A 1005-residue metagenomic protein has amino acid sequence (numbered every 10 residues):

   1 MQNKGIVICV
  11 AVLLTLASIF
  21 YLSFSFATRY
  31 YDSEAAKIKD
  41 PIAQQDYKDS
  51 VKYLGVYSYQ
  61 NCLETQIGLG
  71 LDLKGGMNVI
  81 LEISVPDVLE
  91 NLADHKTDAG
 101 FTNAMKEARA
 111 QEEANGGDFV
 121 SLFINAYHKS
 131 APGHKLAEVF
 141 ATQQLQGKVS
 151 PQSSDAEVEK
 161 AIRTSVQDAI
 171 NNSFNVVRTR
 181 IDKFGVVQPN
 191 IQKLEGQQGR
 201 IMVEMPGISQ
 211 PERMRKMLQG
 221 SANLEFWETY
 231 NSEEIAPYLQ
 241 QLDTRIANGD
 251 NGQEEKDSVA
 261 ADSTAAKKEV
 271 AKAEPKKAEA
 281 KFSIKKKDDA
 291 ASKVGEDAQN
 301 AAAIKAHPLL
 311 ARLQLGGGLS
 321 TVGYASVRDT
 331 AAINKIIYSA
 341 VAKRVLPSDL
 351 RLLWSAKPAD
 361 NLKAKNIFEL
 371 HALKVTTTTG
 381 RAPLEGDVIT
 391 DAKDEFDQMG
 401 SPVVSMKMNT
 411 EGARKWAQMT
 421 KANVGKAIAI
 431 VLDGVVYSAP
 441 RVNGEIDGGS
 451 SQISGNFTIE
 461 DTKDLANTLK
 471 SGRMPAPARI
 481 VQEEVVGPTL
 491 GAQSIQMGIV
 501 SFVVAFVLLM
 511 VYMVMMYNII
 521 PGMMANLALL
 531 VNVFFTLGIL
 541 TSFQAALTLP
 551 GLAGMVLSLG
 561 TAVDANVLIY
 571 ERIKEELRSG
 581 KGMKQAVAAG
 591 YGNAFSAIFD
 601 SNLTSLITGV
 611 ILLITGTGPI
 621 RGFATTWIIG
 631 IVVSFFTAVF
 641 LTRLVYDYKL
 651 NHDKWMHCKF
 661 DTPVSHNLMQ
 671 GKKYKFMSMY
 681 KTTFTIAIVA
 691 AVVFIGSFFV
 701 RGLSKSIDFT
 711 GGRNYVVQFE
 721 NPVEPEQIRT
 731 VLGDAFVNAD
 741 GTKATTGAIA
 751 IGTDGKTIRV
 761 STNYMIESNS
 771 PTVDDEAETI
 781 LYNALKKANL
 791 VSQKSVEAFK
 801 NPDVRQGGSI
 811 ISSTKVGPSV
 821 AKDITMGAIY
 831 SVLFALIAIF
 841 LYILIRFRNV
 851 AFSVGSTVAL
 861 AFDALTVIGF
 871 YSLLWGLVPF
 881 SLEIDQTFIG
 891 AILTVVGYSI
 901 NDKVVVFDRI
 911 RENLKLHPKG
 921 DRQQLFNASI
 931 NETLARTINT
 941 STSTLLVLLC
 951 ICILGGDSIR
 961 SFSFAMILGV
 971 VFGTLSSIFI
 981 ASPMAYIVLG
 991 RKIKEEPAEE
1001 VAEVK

Functional and structural regions predicted by a protein language model:
M1-Y21, F26-I67, E90-H128, A156 (+3 more regions): Interfacial helix-loop-helix hairpins and adjacent transmembrane helices of multi-pass alpha-helical membrane proteins
Q2-K4, V404-S405, N409-V424, I428-A429 (+4 more regions): Interfacial segments of transmembrane alpha-helices in multi-pass membrane proteins
V12-T15, G522-Q544, M555-A562, F623-A638 (+3 more regions): Small-residue-enriched core segments of transmembrane alpha-helices in multipass membrane transport and channel
L22-Y31, D49, T65-M77, L81-D433 (+5 more regions): Non-transmembrane, solvent-exposed regions of membrane trafficking/translocation machinery
V177, T489-L509, T561, K581-T617 (+10 more regions): Pore- and gate-forming transmembrane helices of large, multi-pass membrane proteins
E204, G448-Q452, E460-V507, I780 (+2 more regions): Juxtamembrane "pre-transmembrane" interface segments
V531, G538-I539, E575-S596, D600-A687 (+2 more regions): Hydrophobic alpha-helical transmembrane segments of membrane transport and translocation systems, primarily multi-pass
G560-T604, D647-W655, S872, V878-T940 (+1 more regions): Cytosolic juxtamembrane regions of multi-pass inner-membrane proteins
